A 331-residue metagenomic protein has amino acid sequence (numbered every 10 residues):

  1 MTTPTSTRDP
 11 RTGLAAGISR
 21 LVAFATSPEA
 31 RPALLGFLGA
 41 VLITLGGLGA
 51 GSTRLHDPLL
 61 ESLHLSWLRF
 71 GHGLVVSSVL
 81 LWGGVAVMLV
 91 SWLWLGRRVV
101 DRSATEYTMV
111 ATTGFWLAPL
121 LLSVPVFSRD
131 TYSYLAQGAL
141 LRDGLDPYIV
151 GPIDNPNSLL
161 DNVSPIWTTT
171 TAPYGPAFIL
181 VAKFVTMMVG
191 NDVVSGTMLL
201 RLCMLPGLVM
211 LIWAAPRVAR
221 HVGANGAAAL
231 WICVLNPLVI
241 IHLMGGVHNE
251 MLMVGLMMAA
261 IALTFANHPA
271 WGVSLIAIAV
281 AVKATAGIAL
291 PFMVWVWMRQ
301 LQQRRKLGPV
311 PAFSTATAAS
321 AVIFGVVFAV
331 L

Functional and structural regions predicted by a protein language model:
M1-L42, L59-P119: Start-transfer (signal-anchor) and selected internal transmembrane alpha helices of multi-pass inner/ER membrane
F37-A40, A86-G96, M198-V222, V254: Transmembrane-helix motifs of polytopic, lipid-linked glycan transferases
S103-A111, A215-N236: Transmembrane-helix signature of polytopic, membrane-embedded enzymes that assemble or transfer cell-envelope glycans
S103-R201, L205: Intramembrane catalytic core of multi-pass membrane enzymes that act on lipidic substrates
V193, T197, L208-L211, L230-V254: Aromatic- and kink-enriched transmembrane "portal" helix at the membrane-lumen/periplasm boundary that abuts
M210-A214, L252-H268: Specific aromatic-rich, kink-prone transmembrane helix
I240-L243, A259-L263, P269-V294: Membrane-interface alpha helices of multi-pass inner-membrane proteins
A289-V322: Perimembrane helix-loop-helix junctions
